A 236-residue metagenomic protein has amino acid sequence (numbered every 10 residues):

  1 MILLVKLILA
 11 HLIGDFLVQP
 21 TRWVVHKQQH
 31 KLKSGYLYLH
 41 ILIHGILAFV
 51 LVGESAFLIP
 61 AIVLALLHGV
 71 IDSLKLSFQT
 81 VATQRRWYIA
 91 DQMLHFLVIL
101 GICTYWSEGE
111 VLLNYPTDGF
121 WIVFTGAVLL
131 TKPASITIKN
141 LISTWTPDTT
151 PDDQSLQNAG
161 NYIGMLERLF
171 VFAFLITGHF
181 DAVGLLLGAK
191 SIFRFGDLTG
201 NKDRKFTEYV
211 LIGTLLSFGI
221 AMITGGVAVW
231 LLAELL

Functional and structural regions predicted by a protein language model:
I2-L9, F49, A56, P60 (+1 more regions): Alpha-helical transmembrane segments
F16-I41, I71-T104, E108-L175, F193-I220: Interhelical loop and helix-boundary elements at the membrane-water interface of polytopic inner-membrane proteins
R22-W23, L47, I102, L185-A189: Short hydrophobic alpha-helical segments that form membrane-spanning helices or hydrophobic packing faces of helical
I46-E54, F172-T177: Hydrophobic alpha-helical transmembrane segments
A48-G69, L76: Transmembrane helix-loop-helix
A65-G69, G188-R194: Hydrophobic transmembrane alpha-helices of multi-pass, membrane-embedded glycosylation machinery
R168-G188: Short alpha-helical packing/oligomerization segments
T224-L236: Juxtamembrane boundary at the C-terminal end of a transmembrane helix
